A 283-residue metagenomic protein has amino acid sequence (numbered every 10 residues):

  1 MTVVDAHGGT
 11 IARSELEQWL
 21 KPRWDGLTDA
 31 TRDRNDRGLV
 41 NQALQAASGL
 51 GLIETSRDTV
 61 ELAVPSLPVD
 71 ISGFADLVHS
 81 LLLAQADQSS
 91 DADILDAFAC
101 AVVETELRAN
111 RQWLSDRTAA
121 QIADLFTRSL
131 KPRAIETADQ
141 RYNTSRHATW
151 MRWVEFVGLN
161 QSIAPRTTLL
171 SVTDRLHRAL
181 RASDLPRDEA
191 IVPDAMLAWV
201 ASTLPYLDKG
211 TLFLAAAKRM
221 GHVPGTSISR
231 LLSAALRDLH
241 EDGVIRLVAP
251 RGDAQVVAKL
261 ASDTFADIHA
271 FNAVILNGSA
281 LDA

Functional and structural regions predicted by a protein language model:
M1-A283: Donor-sugar nucleotide-binding helix/loop cap in glycosyltransferases
